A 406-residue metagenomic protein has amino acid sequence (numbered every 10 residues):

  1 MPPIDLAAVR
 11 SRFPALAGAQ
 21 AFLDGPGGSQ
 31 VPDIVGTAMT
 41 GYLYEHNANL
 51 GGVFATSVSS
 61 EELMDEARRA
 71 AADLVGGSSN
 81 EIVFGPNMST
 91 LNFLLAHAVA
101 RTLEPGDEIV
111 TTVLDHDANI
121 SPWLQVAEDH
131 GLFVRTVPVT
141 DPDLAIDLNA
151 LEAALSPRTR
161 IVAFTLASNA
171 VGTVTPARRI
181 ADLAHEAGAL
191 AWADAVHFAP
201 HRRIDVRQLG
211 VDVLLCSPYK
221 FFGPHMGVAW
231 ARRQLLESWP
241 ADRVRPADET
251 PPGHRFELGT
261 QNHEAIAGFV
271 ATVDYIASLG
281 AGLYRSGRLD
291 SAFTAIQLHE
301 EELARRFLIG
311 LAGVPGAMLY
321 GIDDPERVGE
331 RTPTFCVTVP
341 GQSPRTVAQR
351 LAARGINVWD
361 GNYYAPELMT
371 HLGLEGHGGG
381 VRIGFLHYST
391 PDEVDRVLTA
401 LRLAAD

Functional and structural regions predicted by a protein language model:
M1-D406: Pyridoxal 5′-phosphate
